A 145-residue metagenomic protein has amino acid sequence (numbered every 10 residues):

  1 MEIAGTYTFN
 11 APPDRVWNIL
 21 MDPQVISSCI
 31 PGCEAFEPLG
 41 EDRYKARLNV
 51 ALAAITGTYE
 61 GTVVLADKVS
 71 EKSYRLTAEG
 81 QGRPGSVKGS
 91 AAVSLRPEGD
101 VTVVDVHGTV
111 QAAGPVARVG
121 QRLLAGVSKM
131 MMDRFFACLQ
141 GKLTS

Functional and structural regions predicted by a protein language model:
M1-R43, R47-A51, S145: Hydrophobic ligand-binding cavity/cleft-lining segments
E2-T6, R43-K45, T58-E60, S73 (+2 more regions): Intrinsic-disorder/low-complexity, polar/charged segments enriched in Ser/Thr/Lys/Arg/Asp/Glu/Gln
G5-Y7, E34, E60-D67, A78 (+1 more regions): Hydrophobic/aromatic beta-strand elements that line small-molecule binding cavities or substrate pockets in beta-rich
P12, E41, S70-E71, E98-V101: Short strand-connecting beta-turns/loops that link adjacent beta-strands
V16, I26, L65, V106 (+1 more regions): Hydrophobic pocket/interface hotspot
E37-E79, R134: Glycine-rich portal/gate segments that line the openings of hydrophobic small-molecule binding cavities
G80-V127: Beta-strand/loop substructures that line and gate deep hydrophobic ligand-binding cavities in soluble
A137-S145: Short, highly charged C-terminal tails/helix-capping segments
